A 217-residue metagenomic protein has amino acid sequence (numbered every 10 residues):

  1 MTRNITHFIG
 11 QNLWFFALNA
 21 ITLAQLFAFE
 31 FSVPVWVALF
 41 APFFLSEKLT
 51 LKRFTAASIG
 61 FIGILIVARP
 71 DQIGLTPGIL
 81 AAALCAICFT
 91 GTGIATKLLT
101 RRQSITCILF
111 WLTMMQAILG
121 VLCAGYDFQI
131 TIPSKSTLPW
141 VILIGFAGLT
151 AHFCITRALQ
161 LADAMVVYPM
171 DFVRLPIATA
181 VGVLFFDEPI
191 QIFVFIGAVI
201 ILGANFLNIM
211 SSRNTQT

Functional and structural regions predicted by a protein language model:
M1-A24, I66, F146-L161: Specific transmembrane alpha-helical segments of multi-pass solute transporters/efflux pumps, especially DMT/EamA
M1-I5, L49-F61, G78-L84, R102-M115 (+1 more regions): Cytoplasmic-side transmembrane-helix entry/capping segments in multi-pass membrane proteins
M1-L13, P77-C85, A124, I132-T150: Loop-to-transmembrane-helix transition segments
N4-N12, P34-L39, I64, T90 (+6 more regions): Hydrophobic/small/kink-forming positions within alpha-helical transmembrane segments of polytopic membrane proteins
L26-S32, L99-M115, H152-V183: Helix-helix packing/entry segments at the starts of transmembrane helices
K52-A68, C85, F193-M210: Hydrophobic transmembrane alpha-helices of multi-pass small-molecule transport proteins
I73-P133: Transmembrane alpha-helical segments that form core, pore/gating elements of small-molecule transporters/exporters
P176-T217: C-terminal-most transmembrane helix of multi-pass membrane proteins
